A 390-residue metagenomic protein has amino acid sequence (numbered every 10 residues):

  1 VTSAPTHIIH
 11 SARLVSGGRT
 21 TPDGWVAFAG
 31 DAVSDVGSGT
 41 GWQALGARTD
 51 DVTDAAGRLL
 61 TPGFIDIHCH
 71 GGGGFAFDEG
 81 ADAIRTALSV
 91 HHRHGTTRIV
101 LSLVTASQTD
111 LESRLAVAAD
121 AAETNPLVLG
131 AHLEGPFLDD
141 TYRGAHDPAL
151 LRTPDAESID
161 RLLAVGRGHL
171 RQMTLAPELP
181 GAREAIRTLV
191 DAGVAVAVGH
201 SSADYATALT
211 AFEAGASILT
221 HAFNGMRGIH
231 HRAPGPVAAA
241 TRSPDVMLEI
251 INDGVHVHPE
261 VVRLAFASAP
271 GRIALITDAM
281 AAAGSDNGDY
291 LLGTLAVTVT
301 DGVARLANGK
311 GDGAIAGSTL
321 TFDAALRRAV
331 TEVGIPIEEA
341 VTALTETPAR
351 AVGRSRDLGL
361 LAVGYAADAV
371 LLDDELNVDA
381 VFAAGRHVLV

Functional and structural regions predicted by a protein language model:
T2-I8, L14-T61: Histidine-rich, glycine-flanked metal-binding segment
I8, G63-I65, A197, L275-I276: Residue-level marker for buried hydrophobic side chains located in beta-strands that build the well-ordered beta-sheet
A12, R350, L360-V390: C-terminal cap of metal-dependent C-N hydrolases
G57, H68, H91, L133 (+4 more regions): Conserved, mostly hydrophobic/aromatic
R58-D110: Metal-associated gating/positioning segment near the N- to mid-region
L88-H169: Divalent-metal coordination cores built from histidine and acidic residues
D160, A164-D286: Active-site core of metal-dependent hydrolases
G235-L248, F266-Y365, A369-L372: His/Asp/Glu-enriched, well-ordered alpha-helical/loop segment that forms or immediately abuts the divalent-metal
